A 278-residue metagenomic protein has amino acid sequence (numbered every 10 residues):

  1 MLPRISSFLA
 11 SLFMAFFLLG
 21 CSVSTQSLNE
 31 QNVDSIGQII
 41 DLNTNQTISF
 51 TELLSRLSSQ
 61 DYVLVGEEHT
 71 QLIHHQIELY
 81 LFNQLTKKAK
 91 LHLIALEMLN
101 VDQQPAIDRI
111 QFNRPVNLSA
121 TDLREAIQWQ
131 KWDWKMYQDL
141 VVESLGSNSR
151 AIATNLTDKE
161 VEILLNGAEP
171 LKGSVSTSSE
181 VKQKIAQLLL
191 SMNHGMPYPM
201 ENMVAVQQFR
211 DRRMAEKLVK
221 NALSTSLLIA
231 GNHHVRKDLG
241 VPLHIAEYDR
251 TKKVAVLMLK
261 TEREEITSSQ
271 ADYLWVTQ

Functional and structural regions predicted by a protein language model:
L2-I5, G20-Q278: Compositional signal for N-terminal targeting/processing segments
L9-G20: Bacterial N-terminal signal peptides
